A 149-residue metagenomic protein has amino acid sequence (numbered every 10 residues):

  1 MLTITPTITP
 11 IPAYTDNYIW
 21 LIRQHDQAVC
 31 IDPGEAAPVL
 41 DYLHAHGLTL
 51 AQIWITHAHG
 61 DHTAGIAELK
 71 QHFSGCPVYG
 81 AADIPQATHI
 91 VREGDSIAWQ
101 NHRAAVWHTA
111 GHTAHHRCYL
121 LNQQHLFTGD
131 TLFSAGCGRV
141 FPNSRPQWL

Functional and structural regions predicted by a protein language model:
M1-P6, V78: Short Pro/Gly-enriched beta-strand edge/turn motifs at strand-loop
M1-T3, R23, Q27-P33, H46 (+1 more regions): Metallo-beta-lactamase
T5-P10, R103-A105: Short, hydrophobic/aromatic-rich segments at coil-to-beta transitions
P6, T15-N17, R92, A114-H116: Short beta-strand-initiation
Y14-T15, A28, P33-W107: Active-site HxH/HxHxD metal-binding segment of metal-dependent hydrolases
T15-N17, H25, A135-G136: Active-site-proximal loop/helix segment associated with metal-binding centers of metalloenzymes
W20-R23, S96-N122, L126-F127: Core dinuclear metal-dependent hydrolase active-site scaffold
A28, T113-L149: Metallo-beta-lactamase
